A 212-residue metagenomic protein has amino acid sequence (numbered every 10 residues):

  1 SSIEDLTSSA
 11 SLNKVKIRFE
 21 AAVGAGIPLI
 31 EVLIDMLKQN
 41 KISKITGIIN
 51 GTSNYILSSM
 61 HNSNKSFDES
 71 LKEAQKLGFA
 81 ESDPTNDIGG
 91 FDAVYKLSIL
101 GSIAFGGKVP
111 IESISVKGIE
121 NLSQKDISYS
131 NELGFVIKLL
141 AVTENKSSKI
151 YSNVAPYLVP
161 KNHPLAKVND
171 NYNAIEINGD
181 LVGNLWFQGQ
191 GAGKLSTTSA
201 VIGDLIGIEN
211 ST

Functional and structural regions predicted by a protein language model:
S1-I34: Rossmann-fold NAD(P)-binding glycine/threonine-rich loop
A10-S11, M36-K41, I48-I49, S63 (+3 more regions): Solvent-exposed alpha-helices and their adjacent loops that cap or buttress functional pockets in soluble metabolic
I17-A21, K44-G47, I177, F187: General beta-strand structural signal in soluble alpha/beta enzymes
G24, P28, N40, G47 (+6 more regions): Conserved active-site and cofactor/substrate-binding residues in soluble primary-metabolism enzymes
V32-K96, L100: Conserved anion/nucleotide-ligand pocket segment
S63-S66, S102-I111, G207-T212: Short helix-capping/linker segments at secondary-structure and domain boundaries
L71-K167, Y172-A174: Substrate-binding/catalytic subdomain of NAD(P)-dependent oxidoreductase enzymes
N162-T212: ATP-dependent carboxylate/acyl-activation modules
